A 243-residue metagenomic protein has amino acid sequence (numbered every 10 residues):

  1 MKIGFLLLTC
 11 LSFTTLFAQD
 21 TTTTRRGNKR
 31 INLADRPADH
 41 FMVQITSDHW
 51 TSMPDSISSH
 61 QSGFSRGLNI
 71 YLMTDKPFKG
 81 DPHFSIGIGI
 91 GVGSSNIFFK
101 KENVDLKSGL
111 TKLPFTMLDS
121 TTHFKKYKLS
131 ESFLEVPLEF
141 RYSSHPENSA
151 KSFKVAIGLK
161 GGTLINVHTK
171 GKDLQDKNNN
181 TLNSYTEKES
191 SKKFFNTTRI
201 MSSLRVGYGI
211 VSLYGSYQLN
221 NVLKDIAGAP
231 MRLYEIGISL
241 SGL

Functional and structural regions predicted by a protein language model:
M1-R25, L240-L243: Bacterial Sec-dependent N-terminal signal peptides
Q19-D75: Short glycine/proline- and aromatic-enriched beta-strand/turn motifs that initiate or cap beta-hairpins
G27-P37, P77-F84, H145-F153, H168: Short loop/turn motifs that connect adjacent beta-strands in outer-membrane beta-barrel proteins
P37-D39, S62-L68, F84, S130-V136 (+3 more regions): Residues that define the transmembrane beta-barrel architecture of outer-membrane proteins
F41-V43, W50, T186-L243: Predominantly the C-terminal beta-signal and adjacent terminal strand-loop region of outer-membrane beta-barrel
V43, I70-K76, I90-V92, V136-Y142 (+4 more regions): Residues on the lipid-exposed face of transmembrane beta-strands in outer-membrane beta-barrel proteins
D48-S52, G91-I97, S143, G162-N166 (+2 more regions): Structural signature of outer-membrane beta-barrel domains
P54-G63, F98-E131, L164-D176, L182-M201: Extracellular/periplasm-exposed beta-strand and loop segments of Gram-negative cell-envelope proteins, dominated by
